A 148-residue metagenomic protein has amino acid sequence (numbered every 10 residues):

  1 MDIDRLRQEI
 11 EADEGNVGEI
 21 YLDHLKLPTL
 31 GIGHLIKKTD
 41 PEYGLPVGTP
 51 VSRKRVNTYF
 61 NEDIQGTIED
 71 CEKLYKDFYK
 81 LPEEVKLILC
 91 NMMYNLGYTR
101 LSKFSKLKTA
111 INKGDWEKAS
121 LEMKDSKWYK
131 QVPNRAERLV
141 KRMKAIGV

Functional and structural regions predicted by a protein language model:
M1-E19, L25-L27, H34-K38, V51 (+3 more regions): Long, amphipathic alpha-helical surface segments
L25, L30, K73-K76: Residue-level signal for pocket-adjacent positions within structured domains
P41-P50: Extracellular beta-sheet repeat scaffolds used for adhesion and glycan interaction
P46, K76, T109: Short, flexible active-site loop motifs that bind/organize anionic cofactors or intermediates
T49-G97: Mid-length scaffold segments of soluble, non-membrane domains
